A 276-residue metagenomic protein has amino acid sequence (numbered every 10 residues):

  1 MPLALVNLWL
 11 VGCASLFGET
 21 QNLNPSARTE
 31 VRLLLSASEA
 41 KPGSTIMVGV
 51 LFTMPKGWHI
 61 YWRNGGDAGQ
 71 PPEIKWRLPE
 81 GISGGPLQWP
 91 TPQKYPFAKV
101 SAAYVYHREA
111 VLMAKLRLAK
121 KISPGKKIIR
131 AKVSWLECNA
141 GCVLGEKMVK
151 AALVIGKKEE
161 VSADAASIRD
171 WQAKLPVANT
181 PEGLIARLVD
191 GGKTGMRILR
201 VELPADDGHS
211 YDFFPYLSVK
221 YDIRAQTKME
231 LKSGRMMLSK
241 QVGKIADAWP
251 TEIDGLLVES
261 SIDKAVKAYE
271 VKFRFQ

Functional and structural regions predicted by a protein language model:
P2-S15: Bacterial N-terminal signal peptides
L16-Q276: Extracellular/lumen-exposed scaffold segments
